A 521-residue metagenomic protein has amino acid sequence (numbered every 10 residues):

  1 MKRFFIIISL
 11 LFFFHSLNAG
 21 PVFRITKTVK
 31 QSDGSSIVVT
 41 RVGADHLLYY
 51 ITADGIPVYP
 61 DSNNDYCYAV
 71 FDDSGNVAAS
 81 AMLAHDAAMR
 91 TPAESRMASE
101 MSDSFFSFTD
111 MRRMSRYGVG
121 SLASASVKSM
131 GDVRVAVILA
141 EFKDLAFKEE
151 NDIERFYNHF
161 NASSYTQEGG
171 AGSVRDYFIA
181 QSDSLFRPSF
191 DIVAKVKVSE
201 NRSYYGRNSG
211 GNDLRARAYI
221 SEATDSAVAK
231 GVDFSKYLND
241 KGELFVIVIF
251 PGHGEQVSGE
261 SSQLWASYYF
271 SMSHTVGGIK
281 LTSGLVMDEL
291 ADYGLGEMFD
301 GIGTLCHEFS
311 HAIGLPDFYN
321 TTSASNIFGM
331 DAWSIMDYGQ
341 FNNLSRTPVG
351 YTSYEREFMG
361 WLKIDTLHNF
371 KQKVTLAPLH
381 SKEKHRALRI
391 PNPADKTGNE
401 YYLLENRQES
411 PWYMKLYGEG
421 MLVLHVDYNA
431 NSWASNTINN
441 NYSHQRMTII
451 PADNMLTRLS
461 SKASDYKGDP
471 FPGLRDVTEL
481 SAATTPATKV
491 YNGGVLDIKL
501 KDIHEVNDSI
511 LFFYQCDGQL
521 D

Functional and structural regions predicted by a protein language model:
M1-P21: Bacterial Sec-dependent N-terminal signal peptides
A19-A125, D365, P393: N-terminal prosegments of processed precursors
I37-V39, L47-I51, Y59, V77-A79 (+5 more regions): Short, solvent-exposed loop/turn elements at domain surfaces
R41-G43, D72, G252, Q408 (+2 more regions): A mature extracytoplasmic/lumenal domain signature
I51-G75, L416-S443: Acidic, aromatic-enriched beta-alpha/helix-loop junctions
N64, G131-V133, L244, G329-A332 (+5 more regions): Residues that flank catalytic or metal-binding motifs in active/ligand-binding sites
R96-C306, P316-S323, V426, A430-L520: Propeptide-to-catalytic entry region of secreted or membrane-anchored zinc metalloproteases
R175-Y177, Q181, F245-L416, D427-N429: Extracellular hydrolytic enzyme modules, especially secreted metalloproteases of the metzincin/thermolysin-like class
